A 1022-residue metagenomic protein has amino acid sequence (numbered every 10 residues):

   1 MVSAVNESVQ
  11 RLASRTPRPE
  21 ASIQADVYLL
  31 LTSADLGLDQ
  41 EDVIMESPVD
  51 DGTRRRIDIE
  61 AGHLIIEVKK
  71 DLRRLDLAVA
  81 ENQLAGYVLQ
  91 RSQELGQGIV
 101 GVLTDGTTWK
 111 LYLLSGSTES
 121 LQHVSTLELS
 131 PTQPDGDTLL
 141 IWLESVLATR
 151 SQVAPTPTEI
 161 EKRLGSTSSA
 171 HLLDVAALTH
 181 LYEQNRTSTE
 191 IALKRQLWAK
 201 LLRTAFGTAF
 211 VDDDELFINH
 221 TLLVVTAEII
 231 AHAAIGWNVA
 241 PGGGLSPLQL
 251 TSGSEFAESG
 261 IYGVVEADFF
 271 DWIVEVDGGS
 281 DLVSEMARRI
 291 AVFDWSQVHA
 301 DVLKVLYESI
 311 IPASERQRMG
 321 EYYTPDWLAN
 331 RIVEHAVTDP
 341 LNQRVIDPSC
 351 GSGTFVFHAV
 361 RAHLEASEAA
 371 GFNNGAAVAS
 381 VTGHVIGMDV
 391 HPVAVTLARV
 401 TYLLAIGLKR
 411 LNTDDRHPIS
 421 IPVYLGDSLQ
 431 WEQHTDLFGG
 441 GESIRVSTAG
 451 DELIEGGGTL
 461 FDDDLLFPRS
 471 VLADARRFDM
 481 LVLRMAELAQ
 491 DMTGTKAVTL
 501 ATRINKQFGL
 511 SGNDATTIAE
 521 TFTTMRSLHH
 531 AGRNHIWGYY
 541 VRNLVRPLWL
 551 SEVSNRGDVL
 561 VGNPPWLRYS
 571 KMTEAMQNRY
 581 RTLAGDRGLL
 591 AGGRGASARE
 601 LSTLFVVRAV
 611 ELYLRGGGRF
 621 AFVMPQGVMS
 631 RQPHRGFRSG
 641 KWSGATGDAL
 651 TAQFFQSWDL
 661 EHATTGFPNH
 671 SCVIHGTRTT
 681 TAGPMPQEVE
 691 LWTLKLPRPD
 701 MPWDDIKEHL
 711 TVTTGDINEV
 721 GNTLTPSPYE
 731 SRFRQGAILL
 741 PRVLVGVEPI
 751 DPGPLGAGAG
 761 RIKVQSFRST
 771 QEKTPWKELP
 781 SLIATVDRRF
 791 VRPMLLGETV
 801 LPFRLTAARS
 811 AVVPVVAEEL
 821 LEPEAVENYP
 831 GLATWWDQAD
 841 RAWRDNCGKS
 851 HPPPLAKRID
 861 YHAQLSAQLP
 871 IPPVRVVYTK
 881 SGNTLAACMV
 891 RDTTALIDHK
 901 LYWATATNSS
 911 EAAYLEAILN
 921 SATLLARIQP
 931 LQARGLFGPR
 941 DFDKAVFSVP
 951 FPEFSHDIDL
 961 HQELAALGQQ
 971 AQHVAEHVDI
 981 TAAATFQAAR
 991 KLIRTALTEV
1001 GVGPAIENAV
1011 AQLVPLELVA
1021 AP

Functional and structural regions predicted by a protein language model:
M1-V100, T108-G136, F667, T681 (+1 more regions): A short, conserved, highly charged catalytic patch centered on acidic carboxylates
Y28-S33, Q83-G101, T401-L408, S602-Y613 (+1 more regions): Metal-dependent nuclease catalytic cores in nucleic-acid-processing enzymes, especially RNase H-like/related
D51-R54, Y112, S117-V146, S151-A154 (+14 more regions): Signature of N6-adenine DNA methyltransferases within the class I
T53, G62-R73, A85, L89-V276 (+7 more regions): Charged, often flexible domain-edge or linker segments that flank or initiate folded functional domains
K70, A85, L89, R568 (+2 more regions): Polybasic, glycine- and aromatic-enriched phosphate-binding surface used to engage nucleic acids
A205-D212, S314-E315, D326-R331, H335-A336 (+4 more regions): Flexible, glycine/threonine-enriched loop-and-boundary segments that flank and lead into catalytic domains of large
N238, F256-H335, R789, M794 (+2 more regions): Class I S-adenosyl-L-methionine
T714, G831, V946, P950-P1022: Non-catalytic DNA-recognition/assembly elements of restriction-modification systems
